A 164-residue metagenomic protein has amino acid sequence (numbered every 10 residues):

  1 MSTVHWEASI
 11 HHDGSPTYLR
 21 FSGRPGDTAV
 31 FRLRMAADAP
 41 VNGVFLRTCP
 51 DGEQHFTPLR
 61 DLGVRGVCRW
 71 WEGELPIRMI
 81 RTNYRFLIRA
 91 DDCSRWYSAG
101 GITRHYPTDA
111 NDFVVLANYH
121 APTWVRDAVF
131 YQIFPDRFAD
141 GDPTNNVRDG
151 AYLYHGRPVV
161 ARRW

Functional and structural regions predicted by a protein language model:
S2-W164: N-terminal structural segment of carbohydrate-active enzymes
